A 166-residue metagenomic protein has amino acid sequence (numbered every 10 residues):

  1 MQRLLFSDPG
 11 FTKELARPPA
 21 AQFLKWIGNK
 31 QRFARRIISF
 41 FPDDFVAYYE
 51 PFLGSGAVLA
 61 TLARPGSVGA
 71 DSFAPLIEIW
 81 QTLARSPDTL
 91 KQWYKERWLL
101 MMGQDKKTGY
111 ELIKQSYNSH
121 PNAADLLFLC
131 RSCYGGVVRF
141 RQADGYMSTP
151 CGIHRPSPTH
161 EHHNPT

Functional and structural regions predicted by a protein language model:
Q2-F33, S39-F40, P87-T166: SAM-dependent nucleic-acid methyltransferase catalytic core
F40-M101: Conserved S-adenosyl-L-methionine
